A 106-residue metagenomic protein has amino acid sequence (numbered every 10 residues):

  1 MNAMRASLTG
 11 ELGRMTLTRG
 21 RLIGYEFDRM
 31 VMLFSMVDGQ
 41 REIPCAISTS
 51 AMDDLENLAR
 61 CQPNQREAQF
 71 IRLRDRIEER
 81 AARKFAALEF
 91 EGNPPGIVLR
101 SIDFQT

Functional and structural regions predicted by a protein language model:
M1-M36, R41: Short, charged/polar N-terminal "headpieces" of proteins
N2-G13, L58-T106: Acidic, low-complexity intrinsically disordered segments
R21, G39-I47, F90-L99: Short, exposed beta-strand "edge-strand" segments with a Pro/Gly-rich flavor and a Y/T-containing core
L33-L58: A short, structured beta-strand/loop element
